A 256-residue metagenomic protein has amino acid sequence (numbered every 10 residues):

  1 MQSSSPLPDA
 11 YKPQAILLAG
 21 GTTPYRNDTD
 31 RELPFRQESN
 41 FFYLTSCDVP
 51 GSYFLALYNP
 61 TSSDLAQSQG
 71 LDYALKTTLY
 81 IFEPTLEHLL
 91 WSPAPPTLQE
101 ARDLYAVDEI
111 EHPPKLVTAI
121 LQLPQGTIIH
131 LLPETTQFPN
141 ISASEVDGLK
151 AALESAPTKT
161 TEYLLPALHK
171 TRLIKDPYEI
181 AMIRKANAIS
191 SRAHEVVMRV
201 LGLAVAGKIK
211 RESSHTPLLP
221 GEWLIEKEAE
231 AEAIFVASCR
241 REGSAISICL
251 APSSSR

Functional and structural regions predicted by a protein language model:
M1-V196, F235: A composition/biophysics-driven feature that prefers long, compositionally simple stretches
L7-R26, R184-R256: Active-site cores enriched in adjacent His and Asp/Glu residues with nearby glycine-rich loops that coordinate divalent
